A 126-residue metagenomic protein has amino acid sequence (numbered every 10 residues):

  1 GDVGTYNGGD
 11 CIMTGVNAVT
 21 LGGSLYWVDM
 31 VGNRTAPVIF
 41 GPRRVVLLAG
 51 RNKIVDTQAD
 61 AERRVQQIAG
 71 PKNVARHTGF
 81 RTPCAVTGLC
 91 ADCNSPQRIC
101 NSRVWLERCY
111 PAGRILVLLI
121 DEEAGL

Functional and structural regions predicted by a protein language model:
G1: Active-site cofactor/substrate anionic-group-binding motifs, chiefly glycine- and Lys/Arg-rich phosphate-binding loops
Y6-L126: Conserved phosphate- and dinucleotide-binding cores of soluble alpha/beta proteins, encompassing both enzyme active
